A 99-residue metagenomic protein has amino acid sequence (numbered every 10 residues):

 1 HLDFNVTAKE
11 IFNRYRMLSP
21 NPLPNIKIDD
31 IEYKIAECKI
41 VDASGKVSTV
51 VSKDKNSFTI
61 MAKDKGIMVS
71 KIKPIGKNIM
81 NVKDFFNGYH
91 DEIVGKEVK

Functional and structural regions predicted by a protein language model:
H1-K99: Internal anion-binding site segments
